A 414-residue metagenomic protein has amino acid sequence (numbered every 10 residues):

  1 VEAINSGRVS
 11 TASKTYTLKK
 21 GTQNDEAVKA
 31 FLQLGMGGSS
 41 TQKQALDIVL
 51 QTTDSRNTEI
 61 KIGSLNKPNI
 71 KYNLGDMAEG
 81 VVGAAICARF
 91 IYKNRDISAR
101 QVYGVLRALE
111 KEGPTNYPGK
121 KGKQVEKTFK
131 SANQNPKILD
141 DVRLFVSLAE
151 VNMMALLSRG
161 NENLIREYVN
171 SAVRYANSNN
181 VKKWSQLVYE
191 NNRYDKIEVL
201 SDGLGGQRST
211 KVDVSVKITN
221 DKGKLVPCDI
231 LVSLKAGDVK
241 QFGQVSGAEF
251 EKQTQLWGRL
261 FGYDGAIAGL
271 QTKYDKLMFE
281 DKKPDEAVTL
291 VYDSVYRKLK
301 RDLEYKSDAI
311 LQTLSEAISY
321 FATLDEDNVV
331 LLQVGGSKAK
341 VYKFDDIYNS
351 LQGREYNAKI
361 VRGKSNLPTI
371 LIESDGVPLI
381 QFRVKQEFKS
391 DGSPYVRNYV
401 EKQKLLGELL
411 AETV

Functional and structural regions predicted by a protein language model:
V1-V212, V216-V414: Short, positively charged
